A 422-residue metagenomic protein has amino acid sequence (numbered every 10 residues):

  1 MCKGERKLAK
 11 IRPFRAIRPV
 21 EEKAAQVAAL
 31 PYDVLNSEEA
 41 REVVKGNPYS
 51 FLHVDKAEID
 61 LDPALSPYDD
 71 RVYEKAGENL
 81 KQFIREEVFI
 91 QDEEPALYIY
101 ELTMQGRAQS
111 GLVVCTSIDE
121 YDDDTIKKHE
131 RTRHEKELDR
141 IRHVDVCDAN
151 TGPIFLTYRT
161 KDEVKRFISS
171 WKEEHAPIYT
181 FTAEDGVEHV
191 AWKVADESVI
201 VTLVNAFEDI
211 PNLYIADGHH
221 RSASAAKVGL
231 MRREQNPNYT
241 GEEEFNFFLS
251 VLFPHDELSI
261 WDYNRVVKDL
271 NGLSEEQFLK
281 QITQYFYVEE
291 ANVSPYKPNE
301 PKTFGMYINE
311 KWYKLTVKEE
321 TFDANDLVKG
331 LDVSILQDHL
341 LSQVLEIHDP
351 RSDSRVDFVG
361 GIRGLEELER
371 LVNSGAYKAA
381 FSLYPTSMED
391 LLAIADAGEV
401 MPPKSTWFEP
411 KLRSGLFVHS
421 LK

Functional and structural regions predicted by a protein language model:
C2-K422: Surface-exposed, charge/polar-rich loops and edge strands
